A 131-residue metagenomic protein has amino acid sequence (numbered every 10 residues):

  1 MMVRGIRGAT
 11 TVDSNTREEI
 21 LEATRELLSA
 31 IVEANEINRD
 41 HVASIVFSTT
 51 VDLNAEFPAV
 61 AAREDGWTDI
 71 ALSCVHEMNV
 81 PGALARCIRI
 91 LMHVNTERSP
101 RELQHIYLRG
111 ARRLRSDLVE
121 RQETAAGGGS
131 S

Functional and structural regions predicted by a protein language model:
M1-S131: Terminal domain-initiation and capping elements
